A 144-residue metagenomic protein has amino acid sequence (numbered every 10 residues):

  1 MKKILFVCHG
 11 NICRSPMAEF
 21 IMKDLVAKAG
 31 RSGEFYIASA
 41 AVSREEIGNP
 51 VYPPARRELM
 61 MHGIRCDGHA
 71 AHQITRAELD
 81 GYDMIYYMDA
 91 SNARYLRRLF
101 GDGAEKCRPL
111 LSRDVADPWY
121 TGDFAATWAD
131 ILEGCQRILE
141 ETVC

Functional and structural regions predicted by a protein language model:
M1-E78, E140-C144: Conserved active-site segments centered on acidic
E78, M84, M88-C144: Phosphate-binding/catalytic loops
